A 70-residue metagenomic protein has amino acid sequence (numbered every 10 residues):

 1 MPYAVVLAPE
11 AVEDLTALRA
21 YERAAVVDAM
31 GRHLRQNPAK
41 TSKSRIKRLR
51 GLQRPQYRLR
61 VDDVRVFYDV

Functional and structural regions predicted by a protein language model:
M1-D63: Basic, Lys/Arg-enriched alpha-helical interface segments
A17, F67-V70: C-terminal structural segments of small proteins and small subunits
